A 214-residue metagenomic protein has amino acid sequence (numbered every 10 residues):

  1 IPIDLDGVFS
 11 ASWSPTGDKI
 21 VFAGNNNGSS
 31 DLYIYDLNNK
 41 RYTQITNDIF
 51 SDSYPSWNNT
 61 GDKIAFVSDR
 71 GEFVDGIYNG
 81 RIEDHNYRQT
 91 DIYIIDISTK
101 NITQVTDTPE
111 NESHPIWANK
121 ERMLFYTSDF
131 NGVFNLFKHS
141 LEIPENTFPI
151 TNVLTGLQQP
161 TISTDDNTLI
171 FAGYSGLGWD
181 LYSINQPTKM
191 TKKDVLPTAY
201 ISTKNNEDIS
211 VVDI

Functional and structural regions predicted by a protein language model:
I1-V8, T16, F22-Y33, Q44-S53 (+6 more regions): A flexible loop/linker signature enriched in serine peptidases of the S9 family
T16-D18, T60-D62, K120-R122, D165-N167: Short coil/turn segments that connect the beta-strands within blades of beta-propeller domains
N39-N59, S163-F171: Generic detector of contiguous secondary-structure segments
R122, E142-E145: Short, solvent-exposed loop/turn segments that connect beta-strands within catalytic domains and beta-strand-rich
N146-T168: Conserved, well-structured beta-alpha core segment at the onset of a catalytic domain
D180, N185-I214: Outer-membrane beta-barrel initiation region
